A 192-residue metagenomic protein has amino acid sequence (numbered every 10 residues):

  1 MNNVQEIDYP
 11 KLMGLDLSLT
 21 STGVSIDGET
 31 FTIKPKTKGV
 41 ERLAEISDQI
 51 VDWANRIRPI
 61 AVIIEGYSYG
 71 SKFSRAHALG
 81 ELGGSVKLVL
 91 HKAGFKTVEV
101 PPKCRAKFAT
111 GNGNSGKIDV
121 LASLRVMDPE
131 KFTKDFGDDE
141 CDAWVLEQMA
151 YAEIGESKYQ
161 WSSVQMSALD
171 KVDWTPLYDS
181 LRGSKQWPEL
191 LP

Functional and structural regions predicted by a protein language model:
M1-P192: Phosphate- and other anionic-substrate recognition elements at nucleic-acid/protein interfaces
